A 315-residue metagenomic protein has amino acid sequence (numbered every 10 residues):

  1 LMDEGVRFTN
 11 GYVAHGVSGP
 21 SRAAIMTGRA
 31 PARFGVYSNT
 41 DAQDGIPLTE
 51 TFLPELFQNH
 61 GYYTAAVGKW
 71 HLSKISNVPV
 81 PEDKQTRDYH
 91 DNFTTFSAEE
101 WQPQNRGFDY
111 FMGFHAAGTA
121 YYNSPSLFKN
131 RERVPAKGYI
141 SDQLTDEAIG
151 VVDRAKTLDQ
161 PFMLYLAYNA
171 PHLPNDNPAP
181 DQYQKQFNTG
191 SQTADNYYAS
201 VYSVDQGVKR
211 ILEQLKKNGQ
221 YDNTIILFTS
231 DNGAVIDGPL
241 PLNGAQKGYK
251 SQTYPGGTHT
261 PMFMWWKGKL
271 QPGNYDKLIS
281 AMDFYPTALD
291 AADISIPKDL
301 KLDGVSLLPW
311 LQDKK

Functional and structural regions predicted by a protein language model:
L1-K315: Formylglycine-dependent sulfatase
